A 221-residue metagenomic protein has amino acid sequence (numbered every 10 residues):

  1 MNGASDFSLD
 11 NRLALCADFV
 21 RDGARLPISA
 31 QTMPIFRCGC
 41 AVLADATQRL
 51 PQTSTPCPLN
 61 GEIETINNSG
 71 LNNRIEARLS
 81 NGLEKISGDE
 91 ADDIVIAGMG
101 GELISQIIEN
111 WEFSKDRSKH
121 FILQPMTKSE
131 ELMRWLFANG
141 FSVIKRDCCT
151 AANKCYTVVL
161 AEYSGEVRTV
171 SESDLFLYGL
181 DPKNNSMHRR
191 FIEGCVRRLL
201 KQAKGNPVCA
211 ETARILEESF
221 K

Functional and structural regions predicted by a protein language model:
N2-L15, L83-K85, E90, E102-K221: Class I S-adenosyl-L-methionine
D22-T32: Conserved class I S-adenosyl-L-methionine
R25, D92-D93: Structural motif
R25, Q48, R74-E76, S142: Conserved beta-strand segments of alpha/beta enzyme cores
T32-A46: Conserved SAM-binding loop of SAM-dependent methyltransferases across substrates and taxa, primarily the Class I
A44-D45, N67-N73, S114-D116: Short helix-capping segments at alpha-helix termini
A46-Q52: Short beta-strand element of Class I
Q52-D92: S-adenosyl-L-methionine
